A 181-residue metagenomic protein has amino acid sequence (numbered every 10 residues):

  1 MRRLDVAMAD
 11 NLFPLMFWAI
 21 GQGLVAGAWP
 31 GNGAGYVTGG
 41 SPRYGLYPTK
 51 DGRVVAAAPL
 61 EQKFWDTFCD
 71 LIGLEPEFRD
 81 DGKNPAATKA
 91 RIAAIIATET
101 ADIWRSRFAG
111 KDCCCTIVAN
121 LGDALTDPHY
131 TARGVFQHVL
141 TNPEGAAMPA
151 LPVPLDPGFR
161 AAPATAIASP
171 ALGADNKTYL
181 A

Functional and structural regions predicted by a protein language model:
M1-P59: Active-site-adjacent "lid/gating" segments in soluble enzymes
Q22-G33, D127-N142: Short, surface-exposed loop/helix-turn segments at secondary-structure junctions that function as lids/hinges flanking
T38, P42-C115: Aromatic-enriched alpha-helical interface/lid elements that frame and gate functional surfaces
R43, F64-W65, W104, N120 (+2 more regions): Residues within well-ordered alpha-helices
E61-Q62, D123, E144, A162: Short, glycine-/Ser/Thr-/acidic-enriched flexible segments
F68, F108, Y130, Y179-L180: Residue-level signal for nonpolar/aromatic packing positions in well-ordered secondary structure
A109-R133: Conserved PLP cofactor-binding pocket of PLP-dependent enzymes
L140-A181: Flexible, small-/acidic-enriched active-site or ligand-binding loops
